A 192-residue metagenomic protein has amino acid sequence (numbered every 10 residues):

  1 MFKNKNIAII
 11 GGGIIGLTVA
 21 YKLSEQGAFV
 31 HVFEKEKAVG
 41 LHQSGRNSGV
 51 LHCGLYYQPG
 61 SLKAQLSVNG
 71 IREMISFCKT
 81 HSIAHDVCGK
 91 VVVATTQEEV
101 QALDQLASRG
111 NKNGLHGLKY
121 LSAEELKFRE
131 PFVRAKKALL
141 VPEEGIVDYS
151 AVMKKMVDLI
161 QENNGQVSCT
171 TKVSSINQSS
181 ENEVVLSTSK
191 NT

Functional and structural regions predicted by a protein language model:
K5-V32: N-terminal Rossmann-like FAD-binding beta1-loop-alpha1 element of flavoenzymes
E25-R46: Glycine-rich FAD pyrophosphate-binding loop
E34, V87, S122-A123, C169-T171: Short loop/edge segments at beta-strand edges and connector loops that shape dinucleotide/nucleotide cofactor-binding
R46, E98-A102, R129-K136, N177-V185: A short, glycine/Asx- and small/polar-enriched loop/turn that sits immediately N-terminal to a beta-strand
G49-E125, A135: Dinucleotide-binding Rossmann-like beta1-alpha1 core, especially the glycine-rich loop that anchors the ADP
L139-T192: Helical element adjacent to the flavin cofactor pocket in flavoenzyme catalytic cores
